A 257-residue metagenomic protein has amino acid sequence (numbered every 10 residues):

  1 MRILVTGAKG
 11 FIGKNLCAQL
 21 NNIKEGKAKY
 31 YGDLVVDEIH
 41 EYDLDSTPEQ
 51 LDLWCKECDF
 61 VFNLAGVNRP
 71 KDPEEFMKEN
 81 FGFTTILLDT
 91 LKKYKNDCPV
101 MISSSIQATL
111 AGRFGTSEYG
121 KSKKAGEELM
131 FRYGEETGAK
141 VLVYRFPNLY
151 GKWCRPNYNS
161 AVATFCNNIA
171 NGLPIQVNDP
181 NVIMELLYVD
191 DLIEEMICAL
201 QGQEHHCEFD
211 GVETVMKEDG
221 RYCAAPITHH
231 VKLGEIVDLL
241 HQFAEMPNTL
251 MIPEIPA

Functional and structural regions predicted by a protein language model:
M1-G26: N-terminal Rossmann NAD(P)H-binding glycine-rich loop of SDR-like oxidoreductase domains
T6, G10, M77-F81, T116-K124 (+2 more regions): Short-chain dehydrogenase/reductase
E25-L53: Adenosine-cofactor binding site in Rossmann-like domains, unifying the SAM/SAH pocket of S-adenosylmethionine-dependent
D45-G82, T90-K93, Q107-F114: NAD(P)H-binding glycine-rich loop region in Rossmannoid oxidoreductase-like domains and their noncatalytic homologs
T85-E127, G134-T137, V141-Y144: Conserved Rossmann-fold NAD(P)-dependent oxidoreductase catalytic core, especially the SDR/UDP-sugar
E128-W153, N167, L173-V182, Y222: Conserved beta-loop-beta element that borders a ligand/cofactor-binding pocket
P156-T164, N181-Q201, K232-L239: Substrate-positioning beta->alpha
C198, G202-A257: Mid/C-terminal beta-alpha module of Rossmann-like enzyme folds, strongest in SDR-family dehydrogenases/epimerases
